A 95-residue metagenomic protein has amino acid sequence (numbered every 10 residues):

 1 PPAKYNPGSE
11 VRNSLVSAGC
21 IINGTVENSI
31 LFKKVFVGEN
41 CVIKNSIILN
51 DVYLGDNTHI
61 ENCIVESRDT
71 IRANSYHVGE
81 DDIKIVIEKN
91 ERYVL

Functional and structural regions predicted by a protein language model:
P1-L95: Left-handed beta-helix
